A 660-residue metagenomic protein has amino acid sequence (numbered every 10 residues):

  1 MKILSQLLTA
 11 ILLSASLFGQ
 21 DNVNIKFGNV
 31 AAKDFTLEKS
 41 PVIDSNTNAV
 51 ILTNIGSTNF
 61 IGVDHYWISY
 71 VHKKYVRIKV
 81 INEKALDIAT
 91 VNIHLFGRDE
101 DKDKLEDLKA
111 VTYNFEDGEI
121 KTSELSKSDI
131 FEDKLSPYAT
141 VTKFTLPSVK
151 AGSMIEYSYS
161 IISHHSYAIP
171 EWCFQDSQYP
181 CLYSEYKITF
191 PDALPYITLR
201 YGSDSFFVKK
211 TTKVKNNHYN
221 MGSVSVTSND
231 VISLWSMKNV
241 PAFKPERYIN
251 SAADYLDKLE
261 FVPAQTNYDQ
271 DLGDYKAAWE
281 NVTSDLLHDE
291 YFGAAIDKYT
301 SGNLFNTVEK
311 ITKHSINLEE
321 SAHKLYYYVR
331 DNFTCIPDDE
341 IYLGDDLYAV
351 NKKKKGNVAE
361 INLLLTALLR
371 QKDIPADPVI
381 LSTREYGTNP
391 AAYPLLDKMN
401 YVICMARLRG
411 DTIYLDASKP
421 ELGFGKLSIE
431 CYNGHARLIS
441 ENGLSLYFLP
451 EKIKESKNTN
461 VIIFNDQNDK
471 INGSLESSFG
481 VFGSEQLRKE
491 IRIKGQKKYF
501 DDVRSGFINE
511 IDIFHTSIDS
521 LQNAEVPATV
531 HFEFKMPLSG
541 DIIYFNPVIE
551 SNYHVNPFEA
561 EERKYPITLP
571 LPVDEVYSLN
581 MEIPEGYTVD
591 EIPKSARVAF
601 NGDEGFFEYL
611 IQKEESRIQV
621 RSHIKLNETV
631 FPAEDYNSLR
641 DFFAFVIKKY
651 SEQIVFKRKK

Functional and structural regions predicted by a protein language model:
M1-I25: Bacterial Sec-dependent N-terminal signal peptides
Q20-K660: A sensor for short, sequence-defined functional sites
